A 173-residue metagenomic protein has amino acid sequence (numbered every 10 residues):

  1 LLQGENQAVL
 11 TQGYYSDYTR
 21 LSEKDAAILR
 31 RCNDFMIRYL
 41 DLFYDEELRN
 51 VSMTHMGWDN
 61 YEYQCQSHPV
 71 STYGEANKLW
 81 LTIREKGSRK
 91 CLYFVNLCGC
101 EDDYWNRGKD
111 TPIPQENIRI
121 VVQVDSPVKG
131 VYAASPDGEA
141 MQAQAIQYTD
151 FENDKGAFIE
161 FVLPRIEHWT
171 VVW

Functional and structural regions predicted by a protein language model:
L1-T54, S88: Aromatic/acidic polysaccharide-binding cleft in carbohydrate-active enzymes
N6-Q7, G13-S16, N96-C100, I166-H168: Short, solvent-exposed loop/turn segments at secondary-structure junctions
M56-T72, D150-N153: Surface-exposed intrinsically disordered loops and tails
Y63-S126, T170: Carbohydrate-binding surface patches
T82-R84, V121-D125, A134, T149 (+1 more regions): A structural detector for beta-sheet-dominated domains
Y132-F158: Solvent-exposed beta-strand/loop surfaces of large extracellular or lumenal domains
D150-W173: C-terminal beta-strand-rich structural cap/linker in extracellular carbohydrate-active enzymes
